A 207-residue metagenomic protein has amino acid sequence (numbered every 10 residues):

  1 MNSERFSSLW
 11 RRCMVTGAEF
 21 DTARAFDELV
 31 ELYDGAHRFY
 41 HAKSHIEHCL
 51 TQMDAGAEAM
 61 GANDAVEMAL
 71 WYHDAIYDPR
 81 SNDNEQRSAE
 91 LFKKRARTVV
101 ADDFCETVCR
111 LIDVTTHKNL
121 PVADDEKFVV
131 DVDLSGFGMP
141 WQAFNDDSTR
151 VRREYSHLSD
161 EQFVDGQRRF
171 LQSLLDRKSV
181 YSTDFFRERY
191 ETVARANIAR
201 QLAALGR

Functional and structural regions predicted by a protein language model:
M1-R12, D34-H41, Q52-A62, Y72 (+2 more regions): Divalent metal-dependent phosphate-bond-processing catalytic cores, especially two-metal-ion Mg2+/Mn2+ enzymes that act
S3-S7, A23-D27, L50, A65 (+4 more regions): An amphipathic alpha-helix signature
C13-G17, A25: Predominantly extracellular/luminal regions of secreted and cell-surface proteins, especially disulfide-bonded
T22-V30, K43, E67, C105-D113: Short, well-structured alpha-helical segments
L32, S88-P121: Histidine- and acidic-residue-rich, metal-dependent catalytic cores
G35-H45, Y77-E90: Active-site metal-coordination segments of metallo-dependent hydrolases
C49, N63-P79, S88, I112-T116: His-Asp-centered metal-binding catalytic motifs of divalent-metal-dependent phosphohydrolases/nucleases
A59-A65, S81-N84, V100-F104: Short, flexible active-site-proximal loops enriched in glycine and acidic residues
